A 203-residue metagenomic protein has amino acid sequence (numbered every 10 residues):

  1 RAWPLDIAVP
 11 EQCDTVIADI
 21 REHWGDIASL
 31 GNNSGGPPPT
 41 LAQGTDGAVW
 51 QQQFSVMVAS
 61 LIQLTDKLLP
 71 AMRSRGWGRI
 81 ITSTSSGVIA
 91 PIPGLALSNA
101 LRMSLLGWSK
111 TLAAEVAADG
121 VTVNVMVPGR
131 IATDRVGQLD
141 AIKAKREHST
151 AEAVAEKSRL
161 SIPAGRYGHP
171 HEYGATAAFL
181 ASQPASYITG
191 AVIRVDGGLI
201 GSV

Functional and structural regions predicted by a protein language model:
C13, L41-F54, I80, S158-R159: Substrate-binding pocket helix/loop in short-chain dehydrogenase/reductase
N33-P38, G197-G198: Conserved NAD(P)H cofactor-binding loop of Rossmann-fold oxidoreductase domains
T65-D66, K110: A short, exposed helix-loop element centered on a Lys and neighboring polar residues
P70, A114-E115, S186: Alpha-helical segment proximal to the catalytic Tyr-Lys
I81-L105, S109-A118, R130-I131: Catalytic loop of short-chain dehydrogenase/reductase
A90, A178, T189-V203: Short C-terminal tail/terminal secondary-structure segment of NAD(P)H-dependent dehydrogenase/reductase domains
A117, T122, I188-G190: Short, small/polar-rich loop/turn modules that mediate ligand/substrate recognition or access, typified
